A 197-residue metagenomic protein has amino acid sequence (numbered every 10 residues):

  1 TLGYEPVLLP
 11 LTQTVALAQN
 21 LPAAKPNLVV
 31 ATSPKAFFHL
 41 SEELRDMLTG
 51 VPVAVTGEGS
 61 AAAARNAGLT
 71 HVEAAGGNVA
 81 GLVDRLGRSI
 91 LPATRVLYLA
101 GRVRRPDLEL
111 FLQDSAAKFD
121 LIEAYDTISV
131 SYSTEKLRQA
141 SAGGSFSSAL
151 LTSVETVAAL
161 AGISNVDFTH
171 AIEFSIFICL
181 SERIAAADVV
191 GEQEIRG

Functional and structural regions predicted by a protein language model:
T1-G197: Signature of uroporphyrinogen-III synthase
